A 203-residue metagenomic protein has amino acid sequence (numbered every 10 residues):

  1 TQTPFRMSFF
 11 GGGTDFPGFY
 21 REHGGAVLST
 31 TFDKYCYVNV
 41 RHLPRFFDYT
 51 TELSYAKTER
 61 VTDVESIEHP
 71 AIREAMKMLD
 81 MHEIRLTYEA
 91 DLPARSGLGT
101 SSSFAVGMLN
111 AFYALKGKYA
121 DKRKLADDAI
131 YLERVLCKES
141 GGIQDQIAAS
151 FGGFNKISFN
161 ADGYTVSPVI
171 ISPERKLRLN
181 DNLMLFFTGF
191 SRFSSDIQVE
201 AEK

Functional and structural regions predicted by a protein language model:
T1, M7, C36, T51 (+3 more regions): A broad, low-specificity signal marking well-ordered, structured residues that form hydrophobic/aromatic
T1-D48: N-terminal, positively charged, Ser/Thr/Ala/Gly-biased leader segments that form transit/presequence-like amphipathic
P4, D15-G25, A114-K203: ATP-dependent small-molecule kinase catalytic core of the GHMP/sugar-kinase superfamily and closely related
S8, A94, G163-T165: A short acidic, often aromatic-flanked loop/helix-cap motif at beta-alpha or helix-coil junctions that lines enzyme
D33-L132: Anion-binding (especially nucleotide phosphate/pyrophosphate-binding) glycine-rich loop and adjoining beta-alpha core
